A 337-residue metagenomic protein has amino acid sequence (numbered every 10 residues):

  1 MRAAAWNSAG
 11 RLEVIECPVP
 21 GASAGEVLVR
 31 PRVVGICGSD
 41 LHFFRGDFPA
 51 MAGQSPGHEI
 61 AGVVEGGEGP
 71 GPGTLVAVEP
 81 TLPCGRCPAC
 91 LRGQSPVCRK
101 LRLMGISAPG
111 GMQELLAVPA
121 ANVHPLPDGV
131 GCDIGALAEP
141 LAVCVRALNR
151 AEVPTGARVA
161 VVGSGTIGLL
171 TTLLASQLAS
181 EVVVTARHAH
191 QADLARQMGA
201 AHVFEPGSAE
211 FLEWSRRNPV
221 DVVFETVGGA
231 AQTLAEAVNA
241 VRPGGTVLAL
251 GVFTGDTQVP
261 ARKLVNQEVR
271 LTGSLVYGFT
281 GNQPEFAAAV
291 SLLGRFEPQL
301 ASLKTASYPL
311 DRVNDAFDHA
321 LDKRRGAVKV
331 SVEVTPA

Functional and structural regions predicted by a protein language model:
P18-V34, D47-P88, P127-G129: Glycine-rich beta-strand-centered segment in the early N-terminal region that forms part of a ligand/cofactor-binding
L82-V162: NAD(P)H dinucleotide-binding glycine-rich loop of Rossmann-like/cofactor-binding domains, especially the beta1-alpha1
V130-S208: Mid-domain Rossmann-like dinucleotide-binding core that forms the NAD(H)/NADP(H) cofactor-binding site
E152-V153, A240-R242, R324: A generic alpha-to-beta junction signature in SAM-dependent methyltransferases
V161, Q197, R217, V252-G255 (+3 more regions): C-terminal capping/lid region of NAD(P)-dependent oxidoreductase domains
M198-R270: Glycine-rich cofactor phosphate-binding loops and adjacent beta1-alpha1 units of small-molecule cofactor enzyme domains
T257-A306, N314-D315: C-terminal substrate-binding/catalytic core of Rossmann-like NAD(P)-dependent dehydrogenases/reductases
